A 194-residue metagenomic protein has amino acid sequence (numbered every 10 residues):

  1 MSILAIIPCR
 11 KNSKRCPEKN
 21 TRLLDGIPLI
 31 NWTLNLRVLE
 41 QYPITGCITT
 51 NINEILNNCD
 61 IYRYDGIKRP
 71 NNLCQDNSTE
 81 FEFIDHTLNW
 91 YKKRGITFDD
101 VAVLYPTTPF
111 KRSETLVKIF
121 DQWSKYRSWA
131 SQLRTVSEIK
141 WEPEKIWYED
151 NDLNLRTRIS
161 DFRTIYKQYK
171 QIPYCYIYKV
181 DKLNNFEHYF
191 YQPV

Functional and structural regions predicted by a protein language model:
M1-P17: N-terminal nucleotide-binding beta1-loop-alpha1 segment
A5, G46-I48, V101, Q132: Hydrophobic/aromatic residues located in beta-strands of well-ordered beta-sheets within soluble catalytic
C9, T50-N51, Y105, V136: Short beta-strand/turn micro-motifs composed of small residues that flank or help shape donor/cofactor-binding pockets
L29-I48, N57: A short, N-terminal amphipathic alpha-helix
T50-I55, K182-L183: Short, polar loop motifs at secondary-structure junctions
N53-A102, F110-K118: Short phosphate-binding loop-to-helix
E82, P109-P193: Conserved core of the sugar-phosphate nucleotidyltransferase
